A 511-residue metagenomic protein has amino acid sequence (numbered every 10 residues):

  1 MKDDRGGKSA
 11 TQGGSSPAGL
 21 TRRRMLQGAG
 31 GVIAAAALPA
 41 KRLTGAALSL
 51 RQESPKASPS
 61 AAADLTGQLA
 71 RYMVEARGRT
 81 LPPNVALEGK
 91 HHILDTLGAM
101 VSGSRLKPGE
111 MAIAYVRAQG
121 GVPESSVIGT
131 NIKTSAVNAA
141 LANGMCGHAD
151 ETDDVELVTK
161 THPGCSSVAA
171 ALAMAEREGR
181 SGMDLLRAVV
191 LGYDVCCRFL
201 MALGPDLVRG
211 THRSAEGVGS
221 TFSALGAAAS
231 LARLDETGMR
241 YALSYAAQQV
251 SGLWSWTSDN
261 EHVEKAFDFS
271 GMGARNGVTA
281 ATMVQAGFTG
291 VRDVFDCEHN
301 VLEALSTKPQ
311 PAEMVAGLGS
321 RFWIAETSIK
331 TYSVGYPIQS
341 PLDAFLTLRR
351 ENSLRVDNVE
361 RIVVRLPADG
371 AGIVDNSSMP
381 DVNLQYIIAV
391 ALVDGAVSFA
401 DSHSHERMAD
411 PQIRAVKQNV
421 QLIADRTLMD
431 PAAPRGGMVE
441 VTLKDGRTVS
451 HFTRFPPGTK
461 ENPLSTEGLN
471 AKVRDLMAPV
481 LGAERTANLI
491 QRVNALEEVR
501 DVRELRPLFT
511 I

Functional and structural regions predicted by a protein language model:
K2-K160, T257-V278, T282-I511: Terminal-appendage/accessory-domain detector
T21-R24, H91, H162, S166 (+3 more regions): Hydrophobic alpha-helical transmembrane segments of integral membrane proteins, especially multi-pass transporters
L26, G30-I33, A171, Y193 (+4 more regions): Short, well-ordered alpha-helical packing segments
G67, R71, D95, A169 (+6 more regions): Generic structural signal for well-ordered, non-membrane alpha-helices
G147, S166-V168, V195, Q248-G252 (+2 more regions): Short connector loops/turns at beta-strand edges and beta->alpha or beta->beta junctions
D153-C197: Hydrophobic alpha-helical hairpins/lids featuring a short glycine-rich hinge
G164-L172, V218-A227, A274-T279, S340: Well-ordered alpha-helical segments within folded domains of soluble proteins
G179, M183-M272: Glycine-rich, mobile lid/loop segments that gate access to catalytic sites or pores
